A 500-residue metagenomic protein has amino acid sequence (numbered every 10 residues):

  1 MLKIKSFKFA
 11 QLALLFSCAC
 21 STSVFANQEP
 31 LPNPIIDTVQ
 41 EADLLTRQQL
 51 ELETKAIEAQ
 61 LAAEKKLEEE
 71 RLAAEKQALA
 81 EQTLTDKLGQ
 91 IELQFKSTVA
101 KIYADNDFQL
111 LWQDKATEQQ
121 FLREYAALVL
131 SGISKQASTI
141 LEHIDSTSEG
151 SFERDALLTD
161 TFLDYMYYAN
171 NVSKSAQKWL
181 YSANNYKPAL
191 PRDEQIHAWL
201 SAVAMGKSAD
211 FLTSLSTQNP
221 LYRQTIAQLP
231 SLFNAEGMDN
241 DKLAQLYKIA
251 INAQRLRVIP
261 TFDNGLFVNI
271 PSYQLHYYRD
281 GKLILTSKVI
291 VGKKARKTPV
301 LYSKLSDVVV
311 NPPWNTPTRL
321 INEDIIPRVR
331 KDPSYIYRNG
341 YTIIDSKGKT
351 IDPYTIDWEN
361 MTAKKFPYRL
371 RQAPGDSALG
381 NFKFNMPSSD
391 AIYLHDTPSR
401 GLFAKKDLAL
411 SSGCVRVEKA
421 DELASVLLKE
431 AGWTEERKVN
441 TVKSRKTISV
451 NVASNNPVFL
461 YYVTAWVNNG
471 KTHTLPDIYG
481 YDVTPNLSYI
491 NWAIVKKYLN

Functional and structural regions predicted by a protein language model:
L2, N27-L61, K65-K66, R71 (+1 more regions): Well-ordered beta-sheet/strand-loop patches within structured domains
L2-A26: Gram-negative bacterial Sec-dependent N-terminal signal peptides
Q11-A13, C20, V99, Y125 (+3 more regions): Prokaryotic Sec-type signal peptides and long signal-anchor helices with extended Leu/Ile/Val-rich h-regions
C18, F162, F384: A residue-level signal for conserved active-site and pocket-lining positions in enzyme catalytic cores
N27-N184: Cationic-aromatic interfacial patches
N171-K174, N184-R192, K207-D210: Extended, domain-scale alpha-helical bundle/helix-rich regions
K178-A189, L212-S216, F267: A glycine-rich, coil/turn loop motif that links secondary-structure elements
I196-S201: A sensor for short, sequence-defined functional sites
